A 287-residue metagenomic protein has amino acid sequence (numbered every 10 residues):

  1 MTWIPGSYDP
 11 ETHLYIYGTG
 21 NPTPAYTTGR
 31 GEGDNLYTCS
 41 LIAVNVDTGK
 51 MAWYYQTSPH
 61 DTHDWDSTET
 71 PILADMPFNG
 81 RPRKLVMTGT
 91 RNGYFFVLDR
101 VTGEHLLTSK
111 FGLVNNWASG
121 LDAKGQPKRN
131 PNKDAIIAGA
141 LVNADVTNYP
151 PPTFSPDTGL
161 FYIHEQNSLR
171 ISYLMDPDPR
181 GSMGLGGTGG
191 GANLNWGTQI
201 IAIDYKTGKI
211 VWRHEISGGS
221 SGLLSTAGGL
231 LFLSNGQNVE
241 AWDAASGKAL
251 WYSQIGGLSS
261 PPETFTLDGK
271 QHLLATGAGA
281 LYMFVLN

Functional and structural regions predicted by a protein language model:
M1-T2: Solenoidal tandem-repeat scaffolds enriched in leucines and small polar residues
P5-H13, T19: Active-site cores of enzymes that catalyze phosphoryl transfer or operate on phosphate-rich substrates
G6-Y8, P71, P152, L223: Conserved short beta-strand element of beta-propeller blades
S7, D122, D134-A140, A144-S168: Long, low-complexity segments enriched in small/aliphatic residues
L14, T28-S67, A74-P82, R91-G139 (+2 more regions): Extracytoplasmic/lumenal domain signature
P22: Short Ser/Thr-interspersed hydrophobic loop/turn segments at strand-loop and sheet-helix junctions that line or gate
